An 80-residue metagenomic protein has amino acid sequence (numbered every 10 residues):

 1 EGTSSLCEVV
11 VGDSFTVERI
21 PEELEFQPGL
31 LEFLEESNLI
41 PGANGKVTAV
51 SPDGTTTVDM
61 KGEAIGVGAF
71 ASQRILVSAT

Functional and structural regions predicted by a protein language model:
E1-A71: Mid-protein regulatory/catalytic core that forms ligand/cofactor-binding pockets and protein-protein interaction
A69-T80: Glycine- and charge-enriched low-complexity intrinsically disordered segments
